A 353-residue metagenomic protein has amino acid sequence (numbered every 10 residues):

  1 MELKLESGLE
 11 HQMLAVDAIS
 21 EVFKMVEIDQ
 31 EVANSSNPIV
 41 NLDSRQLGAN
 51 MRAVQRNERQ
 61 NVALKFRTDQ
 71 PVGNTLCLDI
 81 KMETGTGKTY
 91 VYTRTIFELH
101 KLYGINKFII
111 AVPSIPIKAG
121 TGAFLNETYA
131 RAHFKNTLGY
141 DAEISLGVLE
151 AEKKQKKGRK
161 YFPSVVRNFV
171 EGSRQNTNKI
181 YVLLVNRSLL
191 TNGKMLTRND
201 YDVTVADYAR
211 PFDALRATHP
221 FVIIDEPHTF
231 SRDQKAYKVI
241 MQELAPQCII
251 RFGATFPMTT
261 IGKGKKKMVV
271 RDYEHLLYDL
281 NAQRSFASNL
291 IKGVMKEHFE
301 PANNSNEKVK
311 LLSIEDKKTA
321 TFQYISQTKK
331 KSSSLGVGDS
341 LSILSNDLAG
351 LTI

Functional and structural regions predicted by a protein language model:
M1-V54, L311: N-terminal accessory segments
A49-V72: Pre-Walker A adenine-sensing motif
P71-T95: Walker A/P-loop
T89-V91, G104-E150, R187-L189: Conserved Walker A/P-loop ATP-binding site and its immediately adjacent core in helicase/helicase-like ATPase domains
I115-K118, S188-T191, H228-T229, T255-T259 (+2 more regions): Conserved nucleotide-binding/hydrolysis micro-motifs of P-loop NTPases
A132-V203: Inter-Walker segment of RecA-like/P-loop motor cores
R187-R251: SF2 helicase catalytic motif II
I261-I353: Interdomain helical connector at the RecA1-RecA2 junction of SF1/SF2 helicase-like NTPases
